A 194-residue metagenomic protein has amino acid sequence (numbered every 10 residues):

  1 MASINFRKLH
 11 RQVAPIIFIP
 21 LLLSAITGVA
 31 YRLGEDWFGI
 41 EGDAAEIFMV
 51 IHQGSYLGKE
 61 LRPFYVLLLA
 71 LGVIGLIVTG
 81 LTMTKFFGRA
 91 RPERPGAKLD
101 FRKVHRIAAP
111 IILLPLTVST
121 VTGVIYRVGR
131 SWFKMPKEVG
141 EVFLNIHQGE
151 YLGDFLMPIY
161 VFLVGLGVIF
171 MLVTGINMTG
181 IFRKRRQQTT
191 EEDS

Functional and structural regions predicted by a protein language model:
M1-S194: Membrane-embedded alpha-helical bundles that constitute the cytochrome b-like, heme-associated redox core of multi-pass
